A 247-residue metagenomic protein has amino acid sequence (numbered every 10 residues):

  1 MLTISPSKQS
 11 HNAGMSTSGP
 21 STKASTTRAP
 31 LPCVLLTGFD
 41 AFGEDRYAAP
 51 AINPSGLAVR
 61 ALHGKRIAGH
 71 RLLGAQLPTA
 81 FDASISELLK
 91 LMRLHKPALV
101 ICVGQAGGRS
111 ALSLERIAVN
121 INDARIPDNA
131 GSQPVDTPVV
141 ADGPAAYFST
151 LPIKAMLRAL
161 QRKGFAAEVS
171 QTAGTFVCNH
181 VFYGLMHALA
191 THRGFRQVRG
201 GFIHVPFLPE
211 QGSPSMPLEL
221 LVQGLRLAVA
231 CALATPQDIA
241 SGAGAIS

Functional and structural regions predicted by a protein language model:
L2-A173, M186-T191, Q197, S215-L220 (+1 more regions): N-terminal catalytic or cofactor-binding beta/alpha core of small enzyme domains
E44-D45, C178, P209-P214: Short active-site-adjacent structural elements
N179, Y183-H187: Short, hydrophobic/amphipathic alpha-helical patches that form generic packing surfaces within helical domains
G200, H204-E210: An accessory alpha-helical subdomain
